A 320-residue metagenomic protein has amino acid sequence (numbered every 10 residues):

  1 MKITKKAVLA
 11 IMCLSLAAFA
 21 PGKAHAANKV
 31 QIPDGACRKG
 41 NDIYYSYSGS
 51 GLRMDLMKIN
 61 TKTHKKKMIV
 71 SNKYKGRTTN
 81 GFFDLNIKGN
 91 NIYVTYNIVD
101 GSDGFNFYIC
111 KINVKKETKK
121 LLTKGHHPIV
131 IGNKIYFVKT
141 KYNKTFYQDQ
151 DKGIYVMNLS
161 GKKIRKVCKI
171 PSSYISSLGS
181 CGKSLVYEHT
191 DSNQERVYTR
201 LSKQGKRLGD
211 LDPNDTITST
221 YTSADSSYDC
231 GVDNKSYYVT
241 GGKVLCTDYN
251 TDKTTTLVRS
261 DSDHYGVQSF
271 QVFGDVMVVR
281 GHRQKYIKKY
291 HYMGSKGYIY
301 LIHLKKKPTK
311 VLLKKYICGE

Functional and structural regions predicted by a protein language model:
M1-L9: Bacterial N-terminal signal peptides that target proteins for export
A18-K29: Sec-dependent signal peptide cleavage junction
A27-K29, K65-G76, E117-T123, K163-K169 (+3 more regions): A short beta-strand motif characteristic of beta-propeller blades
K29-R38, R77-I87, T123-G132, S172-G182 (+3 more regions): Repeated scaffold domains used in trafficking and secretory/extracellular systems, primarily beta-propellers
Y44-S46, Y93-Y96, Y136-K139, V186-E188 (+2 more regions): Residue position within the beta-strands of beta-propeller blades
G49-M54, D100-F107, K144-K152, D191-E195 (+2 more regions): Short, solvent-exposed loop/turn segments at conserved positions within beta-propeller repeat blades
D55-M57, Y108-C110, G153-Y155, V197-R200 (+2 more regions): A short loop-to-beta-strand structural motif that recurs across blades of beta-propeller domains
N60-H64, I112-E117, N158-K162, L201-K206 (+2 more regions): Short loop/turn segments that connect beta-strands within beta-propeller blades
